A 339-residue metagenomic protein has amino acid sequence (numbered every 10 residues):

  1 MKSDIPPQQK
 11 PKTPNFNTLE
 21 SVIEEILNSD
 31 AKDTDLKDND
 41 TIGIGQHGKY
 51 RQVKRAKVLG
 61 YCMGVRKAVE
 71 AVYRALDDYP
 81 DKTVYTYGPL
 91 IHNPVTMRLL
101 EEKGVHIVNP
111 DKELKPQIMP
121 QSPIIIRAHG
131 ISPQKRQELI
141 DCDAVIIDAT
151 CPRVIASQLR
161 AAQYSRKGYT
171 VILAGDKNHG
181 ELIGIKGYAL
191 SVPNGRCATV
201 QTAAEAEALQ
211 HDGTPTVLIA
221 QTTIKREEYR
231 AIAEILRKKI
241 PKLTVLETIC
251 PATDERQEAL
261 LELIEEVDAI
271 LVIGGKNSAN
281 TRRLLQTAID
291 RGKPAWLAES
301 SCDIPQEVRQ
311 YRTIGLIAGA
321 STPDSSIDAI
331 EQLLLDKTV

Functional and structural regions predicted by a protein language model:
K2-V339: The feature marks the mature, well-folded catalytic cores of soluble enzymes
